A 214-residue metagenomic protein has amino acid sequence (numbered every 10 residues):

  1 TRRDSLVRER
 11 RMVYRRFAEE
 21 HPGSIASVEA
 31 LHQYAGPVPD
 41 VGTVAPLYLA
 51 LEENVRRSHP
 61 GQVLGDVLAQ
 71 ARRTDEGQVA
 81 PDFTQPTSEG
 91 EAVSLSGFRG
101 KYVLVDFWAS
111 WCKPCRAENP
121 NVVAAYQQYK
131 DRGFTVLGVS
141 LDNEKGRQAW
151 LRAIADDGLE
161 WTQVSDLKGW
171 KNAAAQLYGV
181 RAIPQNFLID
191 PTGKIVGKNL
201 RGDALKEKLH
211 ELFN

Functional and structural regions predicted by a protein language model:
T1-V93: Oxidative protein folding and maturation machinery
G23-S24, R99-K101, D131, L159 (+1 more regions): Active-site acidic short loop of glycosyltransferases
T84-P86, L151-F187, P191-T192: Short, internal strand/loop/helix patches that form the active-site neighborhood or redox-interaction surface
R99-G100, F107-A124: Conserved redox-active cysteine motifs that mediate thiol-disulfide chemistry, especially di-cysteine Cys-X(1-2)-Cys
Y102-V103, F134, P184: Alpha/beta-hydrolase fold active-site loops
A117-D157, L167-Q176, D203, E207: Structural microenvironment flanking redox-active thiols in thiol-disulfide oxidoreductases
D190-N214: Thiol-/selenol-based redox modules, centered on thioredoxin-like and closely related oxidoreductase domains
